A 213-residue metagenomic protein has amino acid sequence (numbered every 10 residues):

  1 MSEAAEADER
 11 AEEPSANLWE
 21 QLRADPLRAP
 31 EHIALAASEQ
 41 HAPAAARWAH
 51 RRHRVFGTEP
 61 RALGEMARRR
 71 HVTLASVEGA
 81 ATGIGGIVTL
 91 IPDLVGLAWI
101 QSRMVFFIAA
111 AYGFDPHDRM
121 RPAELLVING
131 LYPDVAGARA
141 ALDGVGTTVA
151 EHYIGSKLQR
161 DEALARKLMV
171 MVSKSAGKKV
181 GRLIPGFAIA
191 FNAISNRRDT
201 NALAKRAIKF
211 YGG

Functional and structural regions predicted by a protein language model:
M1-E78, S102-G213: Terminal, membrane-proximal amphipathic helices and intrinsically disordered targeting/regulatory segments
G79-G96, P185-N192: Conserved phosphate/anionic-ligand binding catalytic regions in large, soluble enzymes, centered on
L90-I100, L131-D134: Active-site-proximal catalytic alpha-helix in oxidoreductases
